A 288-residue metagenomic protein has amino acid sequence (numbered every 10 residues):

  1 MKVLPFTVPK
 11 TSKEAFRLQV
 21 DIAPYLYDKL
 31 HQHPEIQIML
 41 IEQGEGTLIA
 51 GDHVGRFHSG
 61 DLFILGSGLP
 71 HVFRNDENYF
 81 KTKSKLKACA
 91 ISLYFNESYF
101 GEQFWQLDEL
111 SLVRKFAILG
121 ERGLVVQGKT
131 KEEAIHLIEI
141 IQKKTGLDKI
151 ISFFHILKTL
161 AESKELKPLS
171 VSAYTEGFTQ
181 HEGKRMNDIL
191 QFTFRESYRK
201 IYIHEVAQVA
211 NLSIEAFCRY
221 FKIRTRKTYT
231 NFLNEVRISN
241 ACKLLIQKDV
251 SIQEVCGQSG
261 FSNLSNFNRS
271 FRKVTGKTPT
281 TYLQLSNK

Functional and structural regions predicted by a protein language model:
M1-F63, L69, D76: Generic protein-terminus/edge-of-domain signal
V3-K10, L69-H136: A hydrophobic/aromatic-rich effector-binding and dimerization subdomain of bacterial HTH-type transcriptional regulators
E42, R114, E121, I135-Q142 (+3 more regions): Regular secondary-structure segments
G60, A216-F221, N266-F267, F271: Short hydrophobic/aromatic patch on the recognition helix
L124-K129, Q142-R199, H204-E205, V209-A210 (+2 more regions): Short, Lys/Arg-enriched, Trp-marked, Pro/Gly-tolerant hinge/linker segments that flank
Q191, R195, K200-S213, R219-N263 (+1 more regions): Terminal helix-turn-helix DNA-binding modules in bacterial transcription factors
Q258, N268-K288: …primarily DNA-binding HTH/wHTH and HhH modules…
